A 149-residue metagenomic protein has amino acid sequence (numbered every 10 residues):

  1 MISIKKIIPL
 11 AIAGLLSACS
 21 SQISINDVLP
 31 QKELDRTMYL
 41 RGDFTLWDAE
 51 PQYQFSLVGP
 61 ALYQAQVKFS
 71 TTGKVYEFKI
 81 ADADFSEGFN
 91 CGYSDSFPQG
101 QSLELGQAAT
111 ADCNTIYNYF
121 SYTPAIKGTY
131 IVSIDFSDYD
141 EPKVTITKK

Functional and structural regions predicted by a protein language model:
M1-I8: Bacterial N-terminal signal peptides that target proteins for export
S17-A18: C-terminal motif of bacterial Sec signal peptides marking the signal peptidase cleavage site
Q22-V28: Short amphipathic, basic-aromatic surface patches that mediate peripheral association with negatively charged
P30-G73, A83-T110: Aromatic-rich carbohydrate-binding modules that target alpha-glucans
G73-V75, K127-T129: Extracellular Ig-like/FN3 beta-sandwich strand-entry sites
T123-P124, Y130-P142: Short, exposed beta-strand-loop hairpins at the edges of beta-sheets in extracellular/periplasmic proteins
E141-K149: Short loop/turn and low-complexity linker motifs enriched in small/turn-promoting residues
